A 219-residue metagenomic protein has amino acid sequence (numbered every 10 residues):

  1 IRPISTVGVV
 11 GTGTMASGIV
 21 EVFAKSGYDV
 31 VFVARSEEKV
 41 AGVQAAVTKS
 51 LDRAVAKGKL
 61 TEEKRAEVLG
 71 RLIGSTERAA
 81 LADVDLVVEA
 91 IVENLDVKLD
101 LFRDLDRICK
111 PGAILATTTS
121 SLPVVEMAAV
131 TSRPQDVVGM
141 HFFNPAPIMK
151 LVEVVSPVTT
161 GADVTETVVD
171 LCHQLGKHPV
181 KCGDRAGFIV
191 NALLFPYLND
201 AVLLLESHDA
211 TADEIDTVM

Functional and structural regions predicted by a protein language model:
I1-R53, K57: NAD(P)+-binding Rossmann beta1-loop-alpha1 motif at the extreme N-terminus of oxidoreductases
F32-A66, V154-V164, P179, A186-L194: Rossmann-like dinucleotide-binding cores of NAD(P)H-dependent redox enzymes
A54-I108: A structured beta-alpha segment of the ubiquitous adenosine-cofactor-binding alpha/beta core
L86, I91-V152: Rossmann-like NAD(P)(H) cofactor-binding subdomain of soluble oxidoreductases
R133, V152-R185, F195-M219: Internal alpha-helical scaffold of NAD(P)-dependent oxidoreductase catalytic cores
